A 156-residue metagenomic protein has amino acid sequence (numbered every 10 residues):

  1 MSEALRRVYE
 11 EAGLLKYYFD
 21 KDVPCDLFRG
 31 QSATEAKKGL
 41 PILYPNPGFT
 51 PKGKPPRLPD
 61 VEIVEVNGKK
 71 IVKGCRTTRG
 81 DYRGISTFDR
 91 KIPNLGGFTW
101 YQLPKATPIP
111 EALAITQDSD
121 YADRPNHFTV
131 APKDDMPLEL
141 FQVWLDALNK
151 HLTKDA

Functional and structural regions predicted by a protein language model:
M1-A156: NAD-dependent ADP-ribosyltransferases
